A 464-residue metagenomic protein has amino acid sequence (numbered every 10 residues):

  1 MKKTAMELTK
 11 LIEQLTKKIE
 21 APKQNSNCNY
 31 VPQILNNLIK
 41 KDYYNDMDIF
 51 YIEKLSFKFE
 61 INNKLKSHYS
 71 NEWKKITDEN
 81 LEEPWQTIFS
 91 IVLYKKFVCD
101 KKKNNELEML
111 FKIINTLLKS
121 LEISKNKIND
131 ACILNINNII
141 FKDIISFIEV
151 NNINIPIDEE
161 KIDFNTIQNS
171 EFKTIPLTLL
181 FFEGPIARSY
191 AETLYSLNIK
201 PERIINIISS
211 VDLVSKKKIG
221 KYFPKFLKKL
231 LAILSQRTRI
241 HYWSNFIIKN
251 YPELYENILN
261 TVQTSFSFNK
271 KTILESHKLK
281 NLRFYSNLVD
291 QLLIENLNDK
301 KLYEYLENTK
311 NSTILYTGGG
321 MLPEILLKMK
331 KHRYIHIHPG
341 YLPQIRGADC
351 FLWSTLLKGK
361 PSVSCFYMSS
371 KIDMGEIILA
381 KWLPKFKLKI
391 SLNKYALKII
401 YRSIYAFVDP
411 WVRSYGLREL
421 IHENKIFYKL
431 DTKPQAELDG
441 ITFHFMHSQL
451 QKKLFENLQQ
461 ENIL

Functional and structural regions predicted by a protein language model:
T4-L464: One-carbon transfer enzymes
